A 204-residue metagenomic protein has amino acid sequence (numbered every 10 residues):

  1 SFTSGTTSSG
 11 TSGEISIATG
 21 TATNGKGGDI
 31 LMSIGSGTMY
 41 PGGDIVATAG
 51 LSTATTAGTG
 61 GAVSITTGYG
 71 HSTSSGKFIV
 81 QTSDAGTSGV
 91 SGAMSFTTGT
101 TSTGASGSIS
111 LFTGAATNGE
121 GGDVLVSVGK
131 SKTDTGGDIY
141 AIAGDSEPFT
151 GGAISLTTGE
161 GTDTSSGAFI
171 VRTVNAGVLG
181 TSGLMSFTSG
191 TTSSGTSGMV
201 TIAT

Functional and structural regions predicted by a protein language model:
S1-T204: Surface-exposed, glycine- and small/polar-enriched segments that build interaction surfaces at terminal
